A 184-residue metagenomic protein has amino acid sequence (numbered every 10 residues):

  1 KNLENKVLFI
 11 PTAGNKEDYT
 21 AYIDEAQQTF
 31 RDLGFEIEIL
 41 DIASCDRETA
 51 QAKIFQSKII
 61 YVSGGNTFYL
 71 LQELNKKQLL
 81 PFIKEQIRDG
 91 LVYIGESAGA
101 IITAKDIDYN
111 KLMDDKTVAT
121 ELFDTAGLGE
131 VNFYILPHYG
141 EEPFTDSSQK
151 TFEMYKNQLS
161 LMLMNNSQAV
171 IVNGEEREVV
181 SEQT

Functional and structural regions predicted by a protein language model:
K1-I59, S63: N-terminal beta1-alpha1 cap of cysteine-dependent amidohydrolase-like domains
N15-E17, F68, A100-I101: Gly/Ser/Thr-rich loops at beta-strand to alpha-helix junctions that form or flank small-molecule/cofactor-binding
L33-E36, G64-L70, F133-H138: Short, basic, glycine/proline-bearing loop/turn elements
I59-G64, V180-T184: A polyampholytic, Gly/Pro-enriched intrinsically disordered region
I60, E96-G99: Beta-edge loop/turn motif
V62, N66, I102-A104: Conserved PLP-enzyme active-site core in the AAT-like
L71-V92, G99-T184: Active-site-adjacent pocket-lining segments in enzyme domains
